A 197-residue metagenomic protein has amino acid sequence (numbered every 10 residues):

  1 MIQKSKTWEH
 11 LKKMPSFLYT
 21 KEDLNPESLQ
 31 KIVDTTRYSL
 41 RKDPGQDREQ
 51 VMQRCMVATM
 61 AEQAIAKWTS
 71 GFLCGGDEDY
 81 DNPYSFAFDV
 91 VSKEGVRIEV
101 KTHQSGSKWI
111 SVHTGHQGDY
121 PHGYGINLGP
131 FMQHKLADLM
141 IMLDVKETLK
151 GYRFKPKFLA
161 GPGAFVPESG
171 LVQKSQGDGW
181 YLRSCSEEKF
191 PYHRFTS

Functional and structural regions predicted by a protein language model:
M1-E94, K101-S197: Nucleic-acid endonuclease domains
